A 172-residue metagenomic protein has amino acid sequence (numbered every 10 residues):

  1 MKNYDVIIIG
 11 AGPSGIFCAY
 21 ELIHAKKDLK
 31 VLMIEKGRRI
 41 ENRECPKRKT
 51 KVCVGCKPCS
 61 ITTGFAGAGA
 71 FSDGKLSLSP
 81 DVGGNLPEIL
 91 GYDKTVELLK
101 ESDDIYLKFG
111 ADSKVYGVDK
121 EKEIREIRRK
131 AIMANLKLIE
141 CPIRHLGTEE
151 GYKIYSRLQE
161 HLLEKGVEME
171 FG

Functional and structural regions predicted by a protein language model:
M1-S14, L32-I34: Beta1/beta-strand and adjacent pyrophosphate-binding region of the FAD-binding site in flavoprotein oxidoreductases
G15-I16, Y152: Short alpha-helical patches at coil-to-helix transitions and adjacent helical residues in well-structured domains
A19, I23-H24: Gly/Ala-rich phosphate-binding loop of Rossmann-like dinucleotide-binding domains, activating on the conserved
A25-K27, K165: Conserved dinucleotide-binding and phosphotransfer motif residues
D28-E35, I40: Short beta-strand "acidic-cap" motif of Rossmann-like dinucleotide-binding folds
R39-R43, K47-V167: Conserved N-terminal/central alpha/beta ligand/cofactor-binding core
M169-G172: Short loop/edge segments at beta-strand edges and connector loops that shape dinucleotide/nucleotide cofactor-binding
